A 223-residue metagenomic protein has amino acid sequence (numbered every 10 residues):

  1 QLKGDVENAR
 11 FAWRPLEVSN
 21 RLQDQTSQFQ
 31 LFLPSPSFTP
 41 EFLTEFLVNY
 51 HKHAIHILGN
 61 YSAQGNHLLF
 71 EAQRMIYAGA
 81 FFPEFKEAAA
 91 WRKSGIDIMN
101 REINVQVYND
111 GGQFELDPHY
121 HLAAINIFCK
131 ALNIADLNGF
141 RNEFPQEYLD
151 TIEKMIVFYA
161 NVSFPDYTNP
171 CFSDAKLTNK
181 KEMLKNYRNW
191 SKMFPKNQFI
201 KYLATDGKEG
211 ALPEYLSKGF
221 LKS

Functional and structural regions predicted by a protein language model:
Q1-S163: Aromatic-lined, polymer-binding surfaces characteristic of secreted/periplasmic polysaccharide-degrading enzymes
G112-S223: Carbohydrate-active enzyme catalytic cores, enriched for enzymes that act on polyanionic acidic polysaccharides
